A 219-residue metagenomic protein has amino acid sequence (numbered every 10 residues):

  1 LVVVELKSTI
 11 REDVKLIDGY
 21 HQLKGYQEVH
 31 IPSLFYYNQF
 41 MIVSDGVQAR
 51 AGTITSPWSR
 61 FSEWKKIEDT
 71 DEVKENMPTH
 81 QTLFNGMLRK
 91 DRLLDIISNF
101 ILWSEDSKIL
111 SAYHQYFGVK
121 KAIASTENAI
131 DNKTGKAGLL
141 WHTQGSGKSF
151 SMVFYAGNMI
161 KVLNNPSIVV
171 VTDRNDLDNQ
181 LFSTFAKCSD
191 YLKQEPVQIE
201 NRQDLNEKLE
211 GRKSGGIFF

Functional and structural regions predicted by a protein language model:
L1-S167, D176-L192, K213-S214: ATP-dependent helicase/translocase motor core
L192-I199: Acidic/polar loop patches that form or flank catalytic/metal-binding clefts of enzymes that bind anionic ligands
N201-F218: Conserved motor-coupling elements within RecA-like helicase/translocase cores
